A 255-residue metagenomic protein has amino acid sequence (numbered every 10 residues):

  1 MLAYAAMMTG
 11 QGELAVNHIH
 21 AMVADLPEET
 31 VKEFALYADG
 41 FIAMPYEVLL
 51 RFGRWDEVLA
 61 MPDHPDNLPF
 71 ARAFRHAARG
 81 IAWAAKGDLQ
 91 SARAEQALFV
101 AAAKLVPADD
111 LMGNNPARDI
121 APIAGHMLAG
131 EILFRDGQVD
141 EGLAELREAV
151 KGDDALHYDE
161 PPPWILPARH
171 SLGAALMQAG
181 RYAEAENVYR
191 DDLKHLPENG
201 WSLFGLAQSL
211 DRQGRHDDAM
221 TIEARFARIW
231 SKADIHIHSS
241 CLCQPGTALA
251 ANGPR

Functional and structural regions predicted by a protein language model:
M1, M44, A78, A121-A124 (+3 more regions): "A position-specific structural signal for the A-helix of alpha-solenoid helical repeats
V23-F34, M61-F70, V100-A108, M112-R118 (+3 more regions): Solenoid-like repeat scaffolds
E33-F34, F74-A78, L111, M127 (+4 more regions): Alpha-solenoid helical repeat scaffolds
